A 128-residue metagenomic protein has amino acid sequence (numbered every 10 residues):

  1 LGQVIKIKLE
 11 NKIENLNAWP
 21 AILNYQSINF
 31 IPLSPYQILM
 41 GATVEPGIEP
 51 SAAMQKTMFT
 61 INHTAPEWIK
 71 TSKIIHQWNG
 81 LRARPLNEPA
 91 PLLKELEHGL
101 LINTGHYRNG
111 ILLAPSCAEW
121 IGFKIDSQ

Functional and structural regions predicted by a protein language model:
L1-Q77: Flavin-dependent oxidoreductases
S72-Q128: C-terminal catalytic lobe of FAD-dependent flavoproteins
